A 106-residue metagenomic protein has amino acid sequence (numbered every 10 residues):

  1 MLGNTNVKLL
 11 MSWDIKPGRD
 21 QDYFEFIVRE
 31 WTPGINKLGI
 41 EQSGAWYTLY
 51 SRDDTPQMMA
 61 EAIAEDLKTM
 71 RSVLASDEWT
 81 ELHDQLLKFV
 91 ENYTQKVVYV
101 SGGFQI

Functional and structural regions predicted by a protein language model:
M1-T5, I106: Basic/polar N-terminal segments that are highly enriched at the extreme N-terminus, encompassing both cleavable
L2, E30-S43, I63-Y99: An amphipathic, aromatic/His-enriched active-site/gating alpha helix that lines ligand/cofactor pockets
V7-D14, S43-D77: Short, well-ordered beta-strand segments in beta-rich or mixed alpha/beta enzyme and ligand-binding folds
I15-F24: Short, surface-exposed ligand-recognition loops at beta-strand->loop->(often short) alpha-helix junctions that present
D20, W46, D66, F104-Q105: Compositionally biased, intrinsically disordered low-complexity regions
V98-I106: Short, low-order "capping/linker" segments at domain edges
